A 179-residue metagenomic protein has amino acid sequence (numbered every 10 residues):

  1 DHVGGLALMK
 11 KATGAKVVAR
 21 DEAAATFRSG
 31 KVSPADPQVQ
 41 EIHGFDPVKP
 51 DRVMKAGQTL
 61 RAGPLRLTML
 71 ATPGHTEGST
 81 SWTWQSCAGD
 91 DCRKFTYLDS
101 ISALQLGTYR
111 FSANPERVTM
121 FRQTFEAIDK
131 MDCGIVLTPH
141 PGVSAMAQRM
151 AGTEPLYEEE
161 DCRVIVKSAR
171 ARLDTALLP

Functional and structural regions predicted by a protein language model:
D1-T59, C87, Y157-D161, I165-V166: Active-site HxH/HxHxD metal-binding segment of metal-dependent hydrolases
F45, K49-P50, T59-R61, R66-E160 (+1 more regions): Metallo-beta-lactamase
D161-L178: Short, flexible loop segments at boundaries between secondary-structure elements
